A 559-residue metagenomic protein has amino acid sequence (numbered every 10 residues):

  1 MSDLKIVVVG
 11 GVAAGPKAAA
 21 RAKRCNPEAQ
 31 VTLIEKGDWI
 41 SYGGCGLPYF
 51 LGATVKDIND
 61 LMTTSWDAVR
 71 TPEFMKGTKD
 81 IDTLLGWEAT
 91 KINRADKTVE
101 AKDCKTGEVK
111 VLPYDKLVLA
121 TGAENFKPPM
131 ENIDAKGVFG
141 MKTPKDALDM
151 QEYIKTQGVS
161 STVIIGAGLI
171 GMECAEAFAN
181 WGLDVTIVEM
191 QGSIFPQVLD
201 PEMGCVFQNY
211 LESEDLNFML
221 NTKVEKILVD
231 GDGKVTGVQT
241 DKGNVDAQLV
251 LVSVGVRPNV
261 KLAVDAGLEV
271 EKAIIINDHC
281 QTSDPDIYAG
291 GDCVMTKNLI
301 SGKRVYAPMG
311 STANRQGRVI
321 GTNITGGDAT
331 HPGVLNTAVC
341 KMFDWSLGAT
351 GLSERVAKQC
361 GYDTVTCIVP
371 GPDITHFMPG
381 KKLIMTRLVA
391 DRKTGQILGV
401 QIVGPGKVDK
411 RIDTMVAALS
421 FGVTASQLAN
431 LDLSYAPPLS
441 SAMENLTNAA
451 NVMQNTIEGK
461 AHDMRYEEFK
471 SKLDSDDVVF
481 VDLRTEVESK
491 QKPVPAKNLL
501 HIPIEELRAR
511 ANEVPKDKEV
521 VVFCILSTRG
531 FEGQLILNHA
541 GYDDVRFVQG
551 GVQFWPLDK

Functional and structural regions predicted by a protein language model:
S2-K5, G11, C293-G406, S441 (+1 more regions): Mid-to-C-terminal Rossmann-like scaffold of FAD/NAD(P)H-dependent oxidoreductases
S2-L84, A177-L199, T337, K410 (+2 more regions): Beta1-alpha1 glycine-rich phosphate/pyrophosphate-binding loop at the start of Rossmann-like nucleotide-binding domains
G15-P16, G171-M172, G530: N-terminal Rossmann-fold NAD(P) dinucleotide-binding loop
E28-T32, T83-K105, L112, N180-I276: A Rossmann-like FAD-binding core segment of flavoenzymes
L119-W181, N217-F218, I276-D278, L500-I504 (+2 more regions): Glycine-rich dinucleotide-binding loop and its adjacent helix/turn
D134-G158, I227-T322, T414, A418: FAD-site-proximal beta/loop scaffold in flavoenzymes
S161-T162, L169-L228, P308-A313, A329-R355: Rossmann-like dinucleotide-binding cores of NAD(P)H-dependent redox enzymes
S426-V478, E486-V521, I525-K559: Rhodanese-like catalytic fold shared by cysteine-dependent sulfurtransferases and DSP/PTP-type phosphatases
